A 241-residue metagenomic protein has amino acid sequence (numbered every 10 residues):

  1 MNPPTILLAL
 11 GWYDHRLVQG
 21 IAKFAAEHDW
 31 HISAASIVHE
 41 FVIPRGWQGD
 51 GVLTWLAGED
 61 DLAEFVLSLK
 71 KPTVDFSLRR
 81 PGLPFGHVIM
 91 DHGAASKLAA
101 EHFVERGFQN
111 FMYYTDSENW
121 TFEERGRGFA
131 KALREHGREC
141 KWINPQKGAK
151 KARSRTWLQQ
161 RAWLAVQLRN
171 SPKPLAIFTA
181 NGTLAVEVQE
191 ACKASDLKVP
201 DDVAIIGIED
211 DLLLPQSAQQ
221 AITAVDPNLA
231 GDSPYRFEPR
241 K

Functional and structural regions predicted by a protein language model:
M1-G51, D60-K241: Bacterial carbohydrate/catabolite-sensing allosteric modules
